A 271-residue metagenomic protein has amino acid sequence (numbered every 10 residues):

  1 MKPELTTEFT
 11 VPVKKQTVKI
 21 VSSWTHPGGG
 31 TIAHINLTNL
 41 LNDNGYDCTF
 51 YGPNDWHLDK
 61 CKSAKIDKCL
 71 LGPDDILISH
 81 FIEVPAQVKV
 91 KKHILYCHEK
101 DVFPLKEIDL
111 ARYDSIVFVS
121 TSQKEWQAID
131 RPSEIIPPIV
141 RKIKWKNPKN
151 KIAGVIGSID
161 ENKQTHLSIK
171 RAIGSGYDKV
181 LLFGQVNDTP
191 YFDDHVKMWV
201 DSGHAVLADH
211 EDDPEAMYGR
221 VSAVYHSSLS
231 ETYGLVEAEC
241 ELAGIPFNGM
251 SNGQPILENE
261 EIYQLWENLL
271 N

Functional and structural regions predicted by a protein language model:
M1-P73: N-terminal pre-catalytic "stem/leader" segment of glycosyltransferase-like enzymes
E4-T6, H57-D114, F118: Extended catalytic core of nucleotide-activated donor transferases of GT-like folds
K19, V140-K163, I169-S175, V180-L181: Conserved donor-binding/catalytic core segment of Leloir-type glycosyltransferases
G52-W56, K179-D193: Glycosyltransferase donor-sugar binding loop
R112-K144: Donor nucleotide-sugar binding/catalytic pocket of nucleotide-sugar-dependent glycosyltransferases
D193-E211: Nucleotide-activated donor-binding/catalytic signature segment of Leloir-type glycosyltransferases, i.e., the conserved
H210-E211, A216-V221: Short alpha-helical donor nucleotide-sugar binding micro-motif in glycosyltransferases
L229: Aromatic "clamp/platform" in nucleotide-sugar-dependent glycosyltransferases that forms part of the donor/acceptor
